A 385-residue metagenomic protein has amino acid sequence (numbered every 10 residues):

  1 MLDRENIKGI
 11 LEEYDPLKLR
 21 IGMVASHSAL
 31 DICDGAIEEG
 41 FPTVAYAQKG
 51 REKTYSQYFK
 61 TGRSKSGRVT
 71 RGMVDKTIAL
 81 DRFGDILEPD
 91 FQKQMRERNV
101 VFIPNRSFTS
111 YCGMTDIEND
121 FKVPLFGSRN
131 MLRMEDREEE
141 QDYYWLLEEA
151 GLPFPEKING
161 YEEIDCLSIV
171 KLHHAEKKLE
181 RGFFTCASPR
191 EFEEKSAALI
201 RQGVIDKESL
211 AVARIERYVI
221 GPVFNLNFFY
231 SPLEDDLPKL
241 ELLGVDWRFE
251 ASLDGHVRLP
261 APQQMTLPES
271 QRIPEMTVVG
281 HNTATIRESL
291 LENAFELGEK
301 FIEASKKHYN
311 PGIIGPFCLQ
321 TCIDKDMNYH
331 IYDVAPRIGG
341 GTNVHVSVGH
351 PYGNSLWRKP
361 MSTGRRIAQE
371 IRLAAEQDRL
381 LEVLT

Functional and structural regions predicted by a protein language model:
L2-E5: S-adenosyl-L-methionine
I7-E39, V278-G280: N-terminal phosphate-binding or glycine-rich loops at protein starts, especially the Walker A/P-loop of NTPases
R20-I21, N99-V101, H330: Structural motif
G35, Q48-S168, A175-K177: Conserved N-proximal alpha/beta basic substrate-recognition cap immediately N-terminal to, or forming the N-lobe
T43-Y46: Short beta-strand "acidic-cap" motif of Rossmann-like dinucleotide-binding folds
D165-C186, G203-G221: ATP-grasp fold ATP-binding core
E193-P274, H281, E288-N293, L297 (+4 more regions): Phosphate-binding site of ATP-dependent enzymes
D235, V279-T385: ATP-dependent carboxylate activation and anion-phosphoryl transfer catalytic cores that bind Mg-ATP to form
